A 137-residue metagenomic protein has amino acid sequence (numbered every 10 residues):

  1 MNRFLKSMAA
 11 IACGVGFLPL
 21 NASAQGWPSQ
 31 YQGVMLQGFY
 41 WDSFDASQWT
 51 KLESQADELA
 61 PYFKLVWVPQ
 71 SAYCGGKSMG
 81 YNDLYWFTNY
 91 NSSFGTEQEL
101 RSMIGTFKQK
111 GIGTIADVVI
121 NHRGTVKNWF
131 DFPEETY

Functional and structural regions predicted by a protein language model:
M1-A9: Bacterial N-terminal signal peptides that target proteins for export
A9-F17: Hydrophobic helical h-region of N-terminal Sec-dependent signal peptides in bacterial secretory/periplasmic proteins
L18-A24: Sec/Tat signal peptide C-region and signal peptidase I cleavage site
A24-Y137: Substrate-binding/active-site clefts of carbohydrate-active enzymes
